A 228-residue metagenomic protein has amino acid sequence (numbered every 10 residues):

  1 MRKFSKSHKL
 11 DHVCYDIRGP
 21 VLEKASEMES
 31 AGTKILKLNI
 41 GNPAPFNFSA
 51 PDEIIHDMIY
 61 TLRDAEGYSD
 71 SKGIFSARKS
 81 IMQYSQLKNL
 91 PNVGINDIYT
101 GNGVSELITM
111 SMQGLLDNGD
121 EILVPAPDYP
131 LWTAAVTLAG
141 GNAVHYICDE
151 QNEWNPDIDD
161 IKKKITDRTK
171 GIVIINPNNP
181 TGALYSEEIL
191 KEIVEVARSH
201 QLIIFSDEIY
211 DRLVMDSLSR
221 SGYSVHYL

Functional and structural regions predicted by a protein language model:
R2-K6, D11-G103, M110: N-terminal small-domain helix-loop-helix segment of the aminotransferase-like
V21, A25, W132, I193 (+1 more regions): Aromatic/hydrophobic pocket-lining residues that form π-stacking "cages" and hydrophobic walls in ligand
A31, A139, S199-H200: Helix C-cap/helix->beta junction micro-motif
N92-I98, N118-E121, R168: Short acidic capping loops at alpha-helix termini that bridge into adjacent secondary structure
G114-V136: Conserved PLP-anchoring active-site segment centered on the Schiff-base-forming lysine
L138-V144: A short helix-loop-beta submotif of the ANL/AMP-binding
V144, D149-R220: Active-site phosphate-binding strand-loop segment of PLP-dependent enzymes
